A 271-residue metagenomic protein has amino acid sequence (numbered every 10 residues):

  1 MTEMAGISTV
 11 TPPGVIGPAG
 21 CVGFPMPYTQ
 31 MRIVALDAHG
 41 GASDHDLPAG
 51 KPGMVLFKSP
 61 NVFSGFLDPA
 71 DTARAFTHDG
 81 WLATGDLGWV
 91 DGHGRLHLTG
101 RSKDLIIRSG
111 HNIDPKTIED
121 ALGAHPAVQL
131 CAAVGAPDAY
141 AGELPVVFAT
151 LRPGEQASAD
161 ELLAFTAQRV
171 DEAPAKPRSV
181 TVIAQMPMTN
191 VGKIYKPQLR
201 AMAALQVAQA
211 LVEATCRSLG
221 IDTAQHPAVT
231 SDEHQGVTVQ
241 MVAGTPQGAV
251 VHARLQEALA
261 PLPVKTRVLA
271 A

Functional and structural regions predicted by a protein language model:
M1-Q30, G41-G53, V62-S64, A73 (+1 more regions): Conserved ATP-binding loop and adjacent catalytic segment of the adenylate-forming AMP-binding
G23, G88, A121-G123, T166-A167: Hydrophobic C-terminal alpha-helix "anchor/cap" residues
Q30-G40, I183-V191: Active-site and channel-lining beta-strand-loop segments that bind or position nucleotide-derived/phosphorylated
M31-I33, D86-V90, A133, V229: A structural signal for short hydrophobic beta-strand segments in well-ordered beta-sheet cores
R32-L56, G92-H93, E155-A159: Conserved beta-loop-beta connector loops within the AMP-binding
D46-G50, M54-K116, G123-A124, Y140-A141 (+1 more regions): Conserved ATP-binding/catalytic segment of the ANL
I106, A132-D138, V146-T150, L162-A271: Conserved C-terminal "lid"/linker of ANL adenylate-forming enzymes
L122-C131: Short acidic amphipathic segments
